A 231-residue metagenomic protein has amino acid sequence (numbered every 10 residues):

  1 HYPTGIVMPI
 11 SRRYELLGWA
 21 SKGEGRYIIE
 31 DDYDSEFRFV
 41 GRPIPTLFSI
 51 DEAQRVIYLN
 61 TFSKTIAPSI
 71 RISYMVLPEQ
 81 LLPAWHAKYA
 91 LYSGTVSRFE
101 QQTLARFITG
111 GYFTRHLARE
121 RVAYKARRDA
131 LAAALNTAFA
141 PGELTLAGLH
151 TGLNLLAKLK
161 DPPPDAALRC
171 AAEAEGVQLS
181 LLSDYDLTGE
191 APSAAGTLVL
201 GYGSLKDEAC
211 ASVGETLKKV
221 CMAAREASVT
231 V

Functional and structural regions predicted by a protein language model:
H1-F39, R225-S228: Active-site phosphate-binding strand-loop segment of PLP-dependent enzymes
F48-A87: Active-site PLP attachment segment
L82, A157-V199, D207: Conserved C-terminal alpha-helix-loop-beta "cap" of PLP-dependent enzymes that closes/shapes the active-site mouth
L82-E100: Active-site C-terminal subdomain of aminotransferase-like
H86-Y89, G110-A132, P162: Structural signature of PLP-dependent enzymes
A105, V122-A132, L144-K158, L168-A171: Conserved glycine-rich beta-strand-loop-beta hairpin in the small C-terminal domain of fold type I
A174, E190-V231: PLP-dependent enzyme catalytic core of the Aspartate aminotransferase-like
